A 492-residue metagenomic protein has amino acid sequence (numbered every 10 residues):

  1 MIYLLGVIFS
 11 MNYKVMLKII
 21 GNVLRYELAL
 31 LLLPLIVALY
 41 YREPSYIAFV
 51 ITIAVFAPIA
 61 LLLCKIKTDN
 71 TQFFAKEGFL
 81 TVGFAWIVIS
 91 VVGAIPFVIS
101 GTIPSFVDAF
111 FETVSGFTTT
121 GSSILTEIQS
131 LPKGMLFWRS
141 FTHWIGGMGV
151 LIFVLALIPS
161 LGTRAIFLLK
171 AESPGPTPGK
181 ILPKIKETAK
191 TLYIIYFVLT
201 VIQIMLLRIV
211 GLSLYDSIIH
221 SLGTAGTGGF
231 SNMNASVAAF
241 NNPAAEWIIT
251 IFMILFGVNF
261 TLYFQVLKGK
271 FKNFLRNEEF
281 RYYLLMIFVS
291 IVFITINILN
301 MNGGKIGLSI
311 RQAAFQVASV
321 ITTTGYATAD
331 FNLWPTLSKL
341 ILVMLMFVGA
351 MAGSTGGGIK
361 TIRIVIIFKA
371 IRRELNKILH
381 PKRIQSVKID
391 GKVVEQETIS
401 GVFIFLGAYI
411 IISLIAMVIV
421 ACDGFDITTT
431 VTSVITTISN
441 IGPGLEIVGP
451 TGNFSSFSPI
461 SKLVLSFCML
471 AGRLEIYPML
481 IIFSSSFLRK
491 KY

Functional and structural regions predicted by a protein language model:
M1-Y492: Membrane-proximal intracellular helices of multi-pass ion channels
